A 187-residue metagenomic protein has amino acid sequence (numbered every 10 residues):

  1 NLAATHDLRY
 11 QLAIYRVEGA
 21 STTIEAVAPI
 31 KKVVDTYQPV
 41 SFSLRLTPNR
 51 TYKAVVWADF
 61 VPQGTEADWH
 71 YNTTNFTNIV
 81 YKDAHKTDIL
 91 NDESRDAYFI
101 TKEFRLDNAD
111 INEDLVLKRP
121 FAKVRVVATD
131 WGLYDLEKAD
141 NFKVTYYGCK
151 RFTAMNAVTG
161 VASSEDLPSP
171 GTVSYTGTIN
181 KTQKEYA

Functional and structural regions predicted by a protein language model:
N1, V124-D130: A short, amphipathic beta-strand motif
L2-Y71, L133-A187: Tryptophan-paired
Y10, A122-V124: Short structural boundary motif marking the start of a folded domain
I14, A58, F99-L106, A128 (+1 more regions): Hydrophobic side chains in beta-strands
I30-Y37, P62-N112: Structured interaction patches on ligand/partner-binding surfaces of diverse proteins
Y52, R105-L106, D110, K123 (+1 more regions): A generic structural micro-environment signature that highlights single residues at secondary-structure boundaries
E113-A122: Conserved "repeat-terminator" motif of extracellular CCP/Sushi domains
